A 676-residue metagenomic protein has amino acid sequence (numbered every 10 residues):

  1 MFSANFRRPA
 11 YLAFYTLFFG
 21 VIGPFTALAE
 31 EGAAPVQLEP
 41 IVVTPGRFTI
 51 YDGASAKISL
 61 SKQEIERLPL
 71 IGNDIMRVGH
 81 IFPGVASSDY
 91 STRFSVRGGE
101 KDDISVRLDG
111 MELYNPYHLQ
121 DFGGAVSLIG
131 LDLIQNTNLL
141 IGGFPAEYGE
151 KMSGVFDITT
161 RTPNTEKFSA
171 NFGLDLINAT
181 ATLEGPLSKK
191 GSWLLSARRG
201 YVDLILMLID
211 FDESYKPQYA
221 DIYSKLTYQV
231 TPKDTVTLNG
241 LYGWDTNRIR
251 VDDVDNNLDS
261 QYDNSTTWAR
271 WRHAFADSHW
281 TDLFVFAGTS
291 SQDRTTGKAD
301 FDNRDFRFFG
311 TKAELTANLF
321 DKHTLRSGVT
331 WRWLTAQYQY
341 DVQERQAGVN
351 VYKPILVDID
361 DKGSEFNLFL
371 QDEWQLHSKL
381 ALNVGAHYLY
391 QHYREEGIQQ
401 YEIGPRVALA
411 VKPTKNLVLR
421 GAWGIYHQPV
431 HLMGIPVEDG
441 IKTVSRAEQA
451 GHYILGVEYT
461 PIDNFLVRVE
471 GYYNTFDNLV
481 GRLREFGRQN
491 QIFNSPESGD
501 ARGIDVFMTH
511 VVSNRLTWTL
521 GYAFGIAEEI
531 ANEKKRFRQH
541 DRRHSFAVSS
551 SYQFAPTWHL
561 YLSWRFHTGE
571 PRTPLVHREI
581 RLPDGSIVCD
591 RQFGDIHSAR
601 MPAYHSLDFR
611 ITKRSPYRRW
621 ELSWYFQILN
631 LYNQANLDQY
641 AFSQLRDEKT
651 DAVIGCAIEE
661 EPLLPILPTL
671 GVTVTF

Functional and structural regions predicted by a protein language model:
A29-L68, M76, K101-D103, D109 (+1 more regions): Short, acidic, small-residue-rich periplasmic hinge/interaction motif at the N-terminus of Gram-negative outer-membrane
R67, E112-L140, P217: Short acidic/polar hinge/loop motifs at secondary-structure boundaries that mediate gating or recognition
N73-N115: Extracytoplasmic beta-strand/coil segments of soluble accessory domains associated with Gram-negative outer-membrane
D175-R199, D212-T246, D259-V285, A313 (+3 more regions): Transmembrane beta-barrel wall of Gram-negative outer-membrane proteins
D282-F286, K412, R420, A447-V511 (+1 more regions): Membrane-embedded beta-barrel scaffold of Gram-negative outer-membrane proteins
S291, Q337-V349, G397, I403 (+4 more regions): Surface-exposed extracellular loop regions of Gram-negative outer-membrane beta-barrel proteins, predominantly
Q375-H377, Y473-T475, N494-V576: Gram-negative outer-membrane beta-barrel transporters
F566-I587, P602-S606, T612-F676: C-terminal beta-signal and adjacent terminal beta-strands/loops of Gram-negative outer-membrane beta-barrel proteins
